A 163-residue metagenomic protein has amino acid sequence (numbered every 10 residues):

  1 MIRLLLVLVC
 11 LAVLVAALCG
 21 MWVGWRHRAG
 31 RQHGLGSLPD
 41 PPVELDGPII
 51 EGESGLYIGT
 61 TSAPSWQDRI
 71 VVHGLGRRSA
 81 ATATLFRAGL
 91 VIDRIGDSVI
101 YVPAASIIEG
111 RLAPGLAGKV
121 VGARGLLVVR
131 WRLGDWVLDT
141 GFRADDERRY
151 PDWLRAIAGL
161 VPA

Functional and structural regions predicted by a protein language model:
M1-L11: Feature marks short, highly hydrophobic, charge-poor N-terminal signal-anchor/signal peptide-like helices that anchor
A12-C19: Alpha-helical transmembrane segments
V13, V99, R149-W153: Short amphipathic alpha-helical segments
M21-A83: Anionic N-terminal interaction surfaces
H27, G110-A163: Acidic, Ser/Thr- and proline-rich intrinsically disordered linker/docking segments of eukaryotic scaffolds
G36, I100-A105, V137-D145: Short amphipathic beta-strand/extended segments with alternating polar/hydrophobic composition
W66-Q67, V72-L75, D93, S98-I100 (+1 more regions): Cytosolic/nucleoplasmic/matrix-facing N-terminal domains/tails of membrane-anchored or organelle-targeted proteins
A81-A117: Phosphoinositide-binding peripheral membrane targeting modules
